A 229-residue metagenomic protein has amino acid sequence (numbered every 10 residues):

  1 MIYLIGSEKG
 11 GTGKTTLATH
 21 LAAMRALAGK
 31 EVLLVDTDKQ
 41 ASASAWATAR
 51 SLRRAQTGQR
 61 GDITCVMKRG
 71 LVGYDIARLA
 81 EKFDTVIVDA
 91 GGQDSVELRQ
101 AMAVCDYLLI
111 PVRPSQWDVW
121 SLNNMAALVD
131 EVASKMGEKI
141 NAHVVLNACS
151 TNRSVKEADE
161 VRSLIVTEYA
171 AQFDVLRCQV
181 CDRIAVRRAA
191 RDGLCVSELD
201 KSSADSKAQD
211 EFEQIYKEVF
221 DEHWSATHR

Functional and structural regions predicted by a protein language model:
I2, G6-E8, T12, A23-V96 (+1 more regions): P-loop/Walker-type NTP enzyme "switch/lid" segment
L17: Hydrophobic positions on the alpha1 helix immediately C-terminal to the Walker A/P-loop
L33-L34, V88, I110, V144-L146: Structural beta-sheet core signal
E97-Q116: Inter-motif core of Ras-like GTPase G domains
L122-G137: Conserved C-terminal guanine-recognition region of P-loop GTPase G domains, centered on the G4
S150, R162-S197: Beta-strand-loop-alpha "switch" segments that mediate conformational coupling across diverse proteins
R187-E213: Inter-lobe coupling/hinge region of RecA-like P-loop helicase motors
